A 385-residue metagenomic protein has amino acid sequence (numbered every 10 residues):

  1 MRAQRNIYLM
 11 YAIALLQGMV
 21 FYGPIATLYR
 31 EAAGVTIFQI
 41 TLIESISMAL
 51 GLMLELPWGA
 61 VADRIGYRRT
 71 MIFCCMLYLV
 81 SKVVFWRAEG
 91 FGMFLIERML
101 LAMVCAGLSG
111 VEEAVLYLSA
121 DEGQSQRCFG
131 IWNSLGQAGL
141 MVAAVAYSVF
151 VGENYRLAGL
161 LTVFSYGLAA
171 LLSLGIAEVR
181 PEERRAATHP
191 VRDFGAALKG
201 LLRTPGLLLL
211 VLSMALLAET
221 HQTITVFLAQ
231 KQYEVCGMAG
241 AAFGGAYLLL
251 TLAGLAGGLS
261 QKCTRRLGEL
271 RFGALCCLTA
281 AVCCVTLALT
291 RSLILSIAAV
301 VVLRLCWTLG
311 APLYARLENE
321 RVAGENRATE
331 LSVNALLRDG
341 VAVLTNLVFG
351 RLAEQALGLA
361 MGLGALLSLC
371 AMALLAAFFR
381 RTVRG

Functional and structural regions predicted by a protein language model:
M1-M53, G206-Y247: Helix-loop boundary and gating motifs at the non-cytosolic
M1-Q4, A177-L212: Juxtamembrane intracellular "pre-TM" segments in multi-pass secondary transporters
L50-M53, F243-R265: Transmembrane alpha-helices of Major Facilitator/SLC transporters
M76-E89, L278-R291: C-terminal ends and interior cores of transmembrane alpha-helices in multi-pass membrane transporters/permeases
G92-L100, I294-V302: Paired small-residue
M99-Q137: Cytoplasmic helix-loop-helix junction between adjacent transmembrane helices in 12-TM secondary transporters
A158-G175, M361-A377: Symmetry-related core transmembrane helices of the 12-TM Major Facilitator Superfamily/SLC fold
T162, A170-T188, A377-G385: Helix-loop junctions on the cytosolic side of multi-pass membrane transporters, especially the intracellular loop
